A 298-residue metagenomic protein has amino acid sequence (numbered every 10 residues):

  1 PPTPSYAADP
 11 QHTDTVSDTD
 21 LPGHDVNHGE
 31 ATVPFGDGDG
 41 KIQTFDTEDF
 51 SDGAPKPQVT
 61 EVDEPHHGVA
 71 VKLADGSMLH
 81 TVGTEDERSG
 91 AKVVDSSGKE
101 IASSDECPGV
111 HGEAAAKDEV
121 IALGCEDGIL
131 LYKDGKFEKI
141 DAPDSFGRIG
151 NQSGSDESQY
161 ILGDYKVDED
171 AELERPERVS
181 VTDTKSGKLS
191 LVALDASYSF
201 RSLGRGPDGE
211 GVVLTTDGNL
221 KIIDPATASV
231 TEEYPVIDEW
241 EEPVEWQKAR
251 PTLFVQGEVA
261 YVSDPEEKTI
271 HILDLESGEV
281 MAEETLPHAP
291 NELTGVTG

Functional and structural regions predicted by a protein language model:
P1, H24-T44, V69-E85, E113-G124 (+5 more regions): Short beta-strand elements that form the blades of beta-propeller/WD-repeat-like and other beta-sheet-rich scaffold
P1, T44-E48, A91-S96, L130-K133 (+4 more regions): Hydrophobic/aromatic beta-strand positions that recur at structurally equivalent sites within the blades
P1-S104, I121: N-terminal membrane-targeting/anchoring modules of bacterial envelope and secretion proteins
P2-S17, S51-V62, G98-D105, F137-P143 (+3 more regions): A short beta-strand motif characteristic of beta-propeller blades
A7-G29, E61-D75, E106-D118, S145-E157 (+3 more regions): Repeated scaffold domains used in trafficking and secretory/extracellular systems, primarily beta-propellers
E85-R201: Acidic, serine/threonine- and glycine-rich low-complexity intrinsically disordered segments that serve as flexible
R178-P265: Intrinsically disordered, low-complexity segments enriched in Gly and acidic/Ser/Thr residues that form flexible
P265-G298: Blade-level signature of beta-propeller repeat domains, shared across WD40, Kelch, NHL, RCC1 and BNR/Asp-box propellers
